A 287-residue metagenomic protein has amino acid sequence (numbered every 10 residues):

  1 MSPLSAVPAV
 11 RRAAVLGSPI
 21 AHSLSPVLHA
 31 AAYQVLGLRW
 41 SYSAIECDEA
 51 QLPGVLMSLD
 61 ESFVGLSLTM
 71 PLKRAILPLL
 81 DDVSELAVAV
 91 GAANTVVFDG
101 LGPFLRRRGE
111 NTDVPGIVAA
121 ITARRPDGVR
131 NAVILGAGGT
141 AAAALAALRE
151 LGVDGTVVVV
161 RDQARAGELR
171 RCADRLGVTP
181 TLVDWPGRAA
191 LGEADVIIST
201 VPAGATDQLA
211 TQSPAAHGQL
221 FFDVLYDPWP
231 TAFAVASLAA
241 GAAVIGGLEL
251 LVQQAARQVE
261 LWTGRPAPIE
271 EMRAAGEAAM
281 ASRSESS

Functional and structural regions predicted by a protein language model:
S2-R125: Phosphate/diphosphate ligand-binding glycine-rich loop within oxidoreductases
A6-V7, G128, E150-G152, T211-Q219: Short, conserved loop/helix-junction motifs that constitute active-site signature segments in enzyme catalytic cores
G17, N111-V114, I121, R125-V153 (+1 more regions): Glycine-rich adenosine-cofactor-binding loop
I20, Q163-A164, P228: Helix N-cap at the beta1-alpha1 junction of Rossmann-like dinucleotide-binding domains, i.e., the first residues
E150-G155, A239-A243: Conserved S-adenosyl-L-methionine
V153-L176: NAD(P)-binding Rossmann-fold cofactor-contacting core
L176-V244: Rossmann-like adenosine-cofactor binding region
V224-S287: Adenosine-phosphate binding glycine-rich loop
